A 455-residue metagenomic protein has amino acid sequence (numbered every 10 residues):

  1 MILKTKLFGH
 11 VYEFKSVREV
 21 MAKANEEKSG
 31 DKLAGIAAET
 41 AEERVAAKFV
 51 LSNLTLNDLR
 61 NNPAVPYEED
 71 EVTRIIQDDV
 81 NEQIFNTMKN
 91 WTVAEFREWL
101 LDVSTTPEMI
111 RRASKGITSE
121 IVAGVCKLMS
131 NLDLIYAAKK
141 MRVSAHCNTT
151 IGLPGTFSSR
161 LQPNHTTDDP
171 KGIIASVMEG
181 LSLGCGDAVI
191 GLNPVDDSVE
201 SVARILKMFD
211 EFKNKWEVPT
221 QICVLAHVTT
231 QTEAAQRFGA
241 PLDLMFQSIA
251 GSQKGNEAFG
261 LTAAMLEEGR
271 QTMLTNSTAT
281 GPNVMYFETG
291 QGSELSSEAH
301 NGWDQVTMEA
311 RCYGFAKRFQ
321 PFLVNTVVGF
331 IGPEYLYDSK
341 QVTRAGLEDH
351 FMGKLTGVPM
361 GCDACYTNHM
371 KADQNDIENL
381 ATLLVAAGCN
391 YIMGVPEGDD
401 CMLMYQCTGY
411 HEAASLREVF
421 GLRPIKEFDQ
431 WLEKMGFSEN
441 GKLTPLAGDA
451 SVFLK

Functional and structural regions predicted by a protein language model:
M1-R142: Long, compositionally biased, glycine/small-hydrophobic-enriched stretches that function as flexible linkers, tethers
A64-V72, M141-H165, V284-E298, P359-C362: N-terminal small/glycine-rich loop or linker at the start of catalytic domains across soluble metabolic enzymes
I84-F85, F157-G172, L295-Q305, Y366-N375: Active-site mouth loops of central-metabolism enzymes
R112-T118, V122-S130, V189-L206, T326-K340 (+1 more regions): Glycine-rich, proline-tolerant flexible connector loops at the mouths of alpha/beta enzymes
D133-K139, A145, L153-S159, E200-H227 (+4 more regions): Alpha-helix-loop-beta-strand connector modules within alpha/beta enzyme cores
G155-N164, A188-I190, V218-A226, D243-Q247 (+4 more regions): Hydrophobic faces of well-ordered beta-strands that scaffold small-molecule active sites in alpha/beta enzyme cores
G180, L384: Conserved, mostly hydrophobic/aromatic
Q236-A299: Phosphate/diphosphate-binding glycine-rich loops and adjacent basic-rich segments that engage nucleotide
